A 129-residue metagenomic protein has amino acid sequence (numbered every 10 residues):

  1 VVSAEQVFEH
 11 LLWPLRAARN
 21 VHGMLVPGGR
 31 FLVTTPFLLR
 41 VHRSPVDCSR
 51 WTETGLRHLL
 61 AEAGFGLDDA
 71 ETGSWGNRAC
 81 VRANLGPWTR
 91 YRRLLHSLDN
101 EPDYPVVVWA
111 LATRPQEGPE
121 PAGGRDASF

Functional and structural regions predicted by a protein language model:
V1, E5-V7, A61-L67, D99-E101: Short C-terminal domain-edge/linker segments immediately following a structured domain
V1-H42, E53-R57, L111-A112: Conserved SAM-binding loop
H10, P14, S49, E101-P105: Aromatic-acidic/polar surface patches that form glycan- and anion
L25, E62-L67, L111-R114: A general secondary-structure boundary signal
F37-R40, A70, G76: Active-site segment of metal-dependent pyrophosphate-handling enzymes, primarily the Nudix hydrolase catalytic core
R43-D47: Short, solvent-exposed loop/turn segments at secondary-structure boundaries
C48-G64, A70: Short alpha-helix
G73-F129: A C-terminal cap/extension of S-adenosyl-L-methionine-dependent methyltransferases that defines the acceptor-substrate
